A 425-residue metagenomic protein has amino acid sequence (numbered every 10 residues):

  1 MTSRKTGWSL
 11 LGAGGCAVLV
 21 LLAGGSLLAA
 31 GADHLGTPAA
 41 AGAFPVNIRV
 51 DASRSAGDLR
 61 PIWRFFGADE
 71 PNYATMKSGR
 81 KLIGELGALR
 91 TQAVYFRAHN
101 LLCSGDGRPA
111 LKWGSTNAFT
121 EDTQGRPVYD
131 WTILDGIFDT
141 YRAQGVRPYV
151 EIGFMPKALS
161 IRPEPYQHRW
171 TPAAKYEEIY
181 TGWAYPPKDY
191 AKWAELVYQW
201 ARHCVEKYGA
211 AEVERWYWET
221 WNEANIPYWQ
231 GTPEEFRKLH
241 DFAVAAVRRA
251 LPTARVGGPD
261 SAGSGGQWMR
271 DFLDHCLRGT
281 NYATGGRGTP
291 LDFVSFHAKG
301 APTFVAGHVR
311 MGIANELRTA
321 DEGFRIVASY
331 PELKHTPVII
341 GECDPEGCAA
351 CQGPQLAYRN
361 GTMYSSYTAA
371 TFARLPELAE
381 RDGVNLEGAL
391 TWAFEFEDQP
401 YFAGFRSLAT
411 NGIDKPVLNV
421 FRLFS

Functional and structural regions predicted by a protein language model:
M1-W8: N-terminal secretory signal peptides that target proteins for export/translocation
G12, G24-Y217, P233-S264, G285 (+6 more regions): Non-catalytic accessory regions flanking glycosidase/transglycosidase catalytic cores in CAZymes
V150, V197, E214-N222, A254 (+5 more regions): Aromatic- and acid-rich polysaccharide-binding/catalytic face of secreted or lumenal carbohydrate-active enzymes
K188, G231-E235, G307-A314, R359-S366 (+1 more regions): Alpha-helix capping and helix-loop boundary segments enriched in small/acidic/polar residues
F236-V247, E316-A328, D344-G347, L356-E380: Extracytoplasmic, non-cytosolic globular domains
L273-L277, Q352-A373, R406-L423: Extracellular glycoside hydrolase catalytic/binding regions
K299-H308, V327-S365, F394-L408: Active-site clefts of carbohydrate-active enzymes
